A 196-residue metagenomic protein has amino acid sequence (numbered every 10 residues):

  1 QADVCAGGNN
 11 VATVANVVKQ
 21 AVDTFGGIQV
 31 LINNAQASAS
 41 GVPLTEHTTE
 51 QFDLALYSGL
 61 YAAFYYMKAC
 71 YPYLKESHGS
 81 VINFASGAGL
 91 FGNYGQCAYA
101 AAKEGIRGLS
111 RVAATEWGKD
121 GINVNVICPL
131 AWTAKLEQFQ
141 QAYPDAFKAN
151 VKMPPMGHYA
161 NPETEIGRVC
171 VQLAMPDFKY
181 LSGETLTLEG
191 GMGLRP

Functional and structural regions predicted by a protein language model:
Q1-N10: Rossmann-fold cofactor-recognition segment
G41, F91, C170, S182-P196: Short C-terminal tail/terminal secondary-structure segment of NAD(P)H-dependent dehydrogenase/reductase domains
V42-L44, T48-D53, F147-N150: Substrate-binding pocket helix/loop in short-chain dehydrogenase/reductase
M67, A102, S110: Active-site helix of classical SDR
S86: Residue(s) in the substrate-gating loop at a strand-loop-helix junction that position the organic substrate next
G118, N123, L181-G183: Short, small/polar-rich loop/turn modules that mediate ligand/substrate recognition or access, typified
P144-T164: Catalytic Tyr-x(3-8)-Lys segment
